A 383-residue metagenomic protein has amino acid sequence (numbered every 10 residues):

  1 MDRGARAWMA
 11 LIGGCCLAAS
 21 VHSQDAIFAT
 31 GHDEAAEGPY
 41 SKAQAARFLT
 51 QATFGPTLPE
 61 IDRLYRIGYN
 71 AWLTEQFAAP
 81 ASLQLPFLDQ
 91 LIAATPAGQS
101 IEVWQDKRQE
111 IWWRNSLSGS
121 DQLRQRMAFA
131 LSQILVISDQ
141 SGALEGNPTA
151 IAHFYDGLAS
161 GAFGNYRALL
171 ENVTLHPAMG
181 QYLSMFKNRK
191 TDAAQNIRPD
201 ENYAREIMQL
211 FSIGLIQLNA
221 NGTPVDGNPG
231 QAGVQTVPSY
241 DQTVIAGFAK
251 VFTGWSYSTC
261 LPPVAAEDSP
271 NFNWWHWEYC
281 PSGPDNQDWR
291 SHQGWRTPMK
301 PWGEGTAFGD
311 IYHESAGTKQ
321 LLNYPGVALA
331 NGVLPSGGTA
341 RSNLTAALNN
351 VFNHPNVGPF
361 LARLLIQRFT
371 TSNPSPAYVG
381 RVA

Functional and structural regions predicted by a protein language model:
M1-A10: Bacterial N-terminal signal peptides that target proteins for export
A10-A19: Bacterial N-terminal signal peptides
V21-S23: Boundary at the C-terminal end of the N-terminal hydrophobic targeting segment
D25-E34: Ser/Thr-rich, Pro/Gly/Ala-heavy low-complexity intrinsically disordered linkers and tails of secreted extracellular
A36-S82: N-terminal mature-domain "stem" immediately C-terminal to a signal peptide or N-terminal signal-anchor/transmembrane
Y65, F77, D89-P96, Q105-W113 (+1 more regions): Active-site substrate-binding loop specific to GH73 endo-beta-N-acetylglucosaminidase modules in bacterial autolysins
K107-R108, S118-R126: Amphipathic interfacial helices
